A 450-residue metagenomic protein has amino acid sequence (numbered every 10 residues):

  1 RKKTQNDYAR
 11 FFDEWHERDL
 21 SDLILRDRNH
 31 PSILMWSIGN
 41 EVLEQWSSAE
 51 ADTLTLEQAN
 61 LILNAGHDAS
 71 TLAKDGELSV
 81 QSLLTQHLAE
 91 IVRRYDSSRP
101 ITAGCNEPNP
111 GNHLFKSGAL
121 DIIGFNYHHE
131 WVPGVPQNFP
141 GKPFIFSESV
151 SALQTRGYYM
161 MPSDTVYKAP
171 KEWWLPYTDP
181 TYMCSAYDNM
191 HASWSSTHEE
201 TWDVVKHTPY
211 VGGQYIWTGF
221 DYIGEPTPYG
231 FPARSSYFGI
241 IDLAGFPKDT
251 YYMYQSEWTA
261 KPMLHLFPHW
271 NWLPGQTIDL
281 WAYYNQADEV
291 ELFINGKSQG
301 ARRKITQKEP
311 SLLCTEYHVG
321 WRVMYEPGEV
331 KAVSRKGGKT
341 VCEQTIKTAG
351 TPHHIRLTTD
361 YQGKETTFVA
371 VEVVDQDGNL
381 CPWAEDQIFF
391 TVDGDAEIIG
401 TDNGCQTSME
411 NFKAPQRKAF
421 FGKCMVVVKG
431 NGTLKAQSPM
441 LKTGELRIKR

Functional and structural regions predicted by a protein language model:
R1-Y325, E329-K339: Extended substrate-binding grooves/exosites of carbohydrate-active enzymes
N271-Q276, Y361-T367: Short, solvent-exposed loop/linker segments at the N-terminal edge of repeated beta-sheet extracellular domains
L280-Y284, V333-S334, E365-P382, L434-A436: Beta-strand-rich structural segments
N285-R303, Q344, Q376-T407: Short flexible loop/turn segments that cap and initiate beta-strands
K308-G320, T407-M425: Aromatic sugar-binding surface patches on proteins that engage polysaccharides or sugar-phosphate polymers
Y325-E329, T366, N431-T433: Extracellular Ig-like/FN3 beta-sandwich strand-entry sites
K339-G350, K442-R450: Edge beta-strands of extracellular beta-sandwich domains
I346-K364: Low-complexity, Pro/Ser/Thr- and charge-rich linker/hinge segments at domain boundaries
